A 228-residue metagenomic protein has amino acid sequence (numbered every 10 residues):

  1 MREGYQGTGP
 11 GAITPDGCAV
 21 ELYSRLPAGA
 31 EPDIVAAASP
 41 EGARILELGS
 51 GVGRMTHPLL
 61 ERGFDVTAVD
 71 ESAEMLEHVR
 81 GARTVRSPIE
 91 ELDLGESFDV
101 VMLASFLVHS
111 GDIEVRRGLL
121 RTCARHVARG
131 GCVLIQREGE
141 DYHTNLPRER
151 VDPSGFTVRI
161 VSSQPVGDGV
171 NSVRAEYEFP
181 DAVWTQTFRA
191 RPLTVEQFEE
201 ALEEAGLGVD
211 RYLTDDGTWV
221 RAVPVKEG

Functional and structural regions predicted by a protein language model:
M1-G42: Conserved class I S-adenosyl-L-methionine
G42-G51: Conserved class I S-adenosyl-L-methionine
V52-E91: Class I SAM-dependent methyltransferase SAM/SAH-binding core
D93-V101: A short acidic, Gly/Pro-enriched loop at the edge of an enzyme's catalytic core that lines a small-molecule cofactor
A104-S105: Residues lining the SAM
R117-R129: A short glycine-rich, Lys/Arg-flanked "PGG" loop and its adjoining helix->strand segment in the class I
L134-Q197: SAM-dependent methyltransferase
A201-G228: C-terminal lobe and adjacent flexible extensions of AdoMet/dcAdoMet transferase-like proteins
